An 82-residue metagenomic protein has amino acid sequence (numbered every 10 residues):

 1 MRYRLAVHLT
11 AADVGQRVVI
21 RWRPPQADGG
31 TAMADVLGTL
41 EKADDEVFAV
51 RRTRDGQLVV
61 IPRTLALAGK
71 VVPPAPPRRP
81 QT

Functional and structural regions predicted by a protein language model:
M1-T82: Conserved RNA-binding domains used in RNP assembly and mRNA/RNA metabolism
